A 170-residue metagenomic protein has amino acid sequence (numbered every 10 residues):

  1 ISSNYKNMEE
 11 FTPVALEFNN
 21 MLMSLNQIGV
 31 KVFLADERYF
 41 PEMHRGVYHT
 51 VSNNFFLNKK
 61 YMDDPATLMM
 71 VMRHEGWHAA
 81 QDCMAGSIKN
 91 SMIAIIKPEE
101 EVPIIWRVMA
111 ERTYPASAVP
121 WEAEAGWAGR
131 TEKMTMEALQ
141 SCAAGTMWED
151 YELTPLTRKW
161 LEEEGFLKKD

Functional and structural regions predicted by a protein language model:
I1-V51, P65: Auxiliary, metal-adjacent structural segments of Zn-dependent hydrolase domains
N4-F11, N58-M62, E111-P115: Second-shell loop/turn segments in exported
L16-N20, I28, N90-D170: Metalloprotease/metallohydrolase-associated module, dominated by Zn2+-dependent proteases
L22, M69, R73, W77 (+1 more regions): Non-transmembrane alpha-helical segments in soluble domains of secreted/periplasmic/extracellular proteins
D36-R38, K59-Y61, C83-A85: A mature extracytoplasmic/lumenal domain signature
H44-N54, E99-W106: Short alpha-helical hairpin
F55-M72: Short pre-active-site segment immediately N-terminal to the catalytic Zn-binding motif
G76-I93: Catalytic Zn2+-binding segment of zinc metalloproteases
